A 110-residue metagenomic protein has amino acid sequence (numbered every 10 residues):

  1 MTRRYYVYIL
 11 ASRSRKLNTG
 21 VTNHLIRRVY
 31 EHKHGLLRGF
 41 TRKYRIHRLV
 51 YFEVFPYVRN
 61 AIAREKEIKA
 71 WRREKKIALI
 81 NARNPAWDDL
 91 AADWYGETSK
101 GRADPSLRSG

Functional and structural regions predicted by a protein language model:
M1-R38, R42-V54, R59-K66, R83-S109: GIY-YIG nuclease catalytic motif and its immediate N-terminal context
K66-L79: Short arginine-rich
